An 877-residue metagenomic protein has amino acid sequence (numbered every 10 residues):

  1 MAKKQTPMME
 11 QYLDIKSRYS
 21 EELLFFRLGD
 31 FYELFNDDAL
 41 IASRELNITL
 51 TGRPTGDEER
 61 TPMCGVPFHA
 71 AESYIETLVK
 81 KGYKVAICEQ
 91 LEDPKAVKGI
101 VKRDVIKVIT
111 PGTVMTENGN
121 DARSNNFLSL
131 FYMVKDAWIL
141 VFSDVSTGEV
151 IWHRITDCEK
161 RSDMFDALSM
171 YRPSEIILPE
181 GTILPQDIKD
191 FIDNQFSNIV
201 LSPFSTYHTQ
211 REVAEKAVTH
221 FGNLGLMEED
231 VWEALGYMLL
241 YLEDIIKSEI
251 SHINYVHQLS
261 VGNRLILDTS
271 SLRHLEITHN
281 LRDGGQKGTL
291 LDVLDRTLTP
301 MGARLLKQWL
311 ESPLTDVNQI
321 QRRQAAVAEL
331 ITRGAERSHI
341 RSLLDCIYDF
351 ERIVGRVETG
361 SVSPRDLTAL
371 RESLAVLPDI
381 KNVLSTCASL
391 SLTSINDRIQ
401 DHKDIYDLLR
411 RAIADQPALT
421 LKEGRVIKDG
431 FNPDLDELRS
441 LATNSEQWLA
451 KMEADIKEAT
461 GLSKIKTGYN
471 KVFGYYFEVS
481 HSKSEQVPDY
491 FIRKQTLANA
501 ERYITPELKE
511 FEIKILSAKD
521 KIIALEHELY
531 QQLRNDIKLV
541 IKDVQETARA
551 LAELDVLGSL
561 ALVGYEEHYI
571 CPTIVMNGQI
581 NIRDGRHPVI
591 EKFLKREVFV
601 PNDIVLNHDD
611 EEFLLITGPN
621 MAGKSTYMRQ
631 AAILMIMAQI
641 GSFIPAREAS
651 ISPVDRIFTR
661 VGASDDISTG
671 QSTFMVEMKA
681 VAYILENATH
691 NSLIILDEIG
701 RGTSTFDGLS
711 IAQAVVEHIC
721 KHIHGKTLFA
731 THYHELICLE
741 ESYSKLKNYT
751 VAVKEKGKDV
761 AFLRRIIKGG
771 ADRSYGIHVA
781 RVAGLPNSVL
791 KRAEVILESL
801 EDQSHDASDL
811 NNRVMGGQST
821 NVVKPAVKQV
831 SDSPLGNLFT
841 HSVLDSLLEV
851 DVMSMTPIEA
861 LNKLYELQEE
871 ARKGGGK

Functional and structural regions predicted by a protein language model:
M1-E329, D345-E358, V362-A454, N581 (+1 more regions): Charged catalytic and DNA/RNA-contacting regions of genome-maintenance and nucleic-acid-processing enzymes
A2, E10-D14, E21, R534 (+3 more regions): Conserved phosphate-binding elements of NTP-dependent enzyme cores
N36-A39, E228, W232, L298-T299 (+5 more regions): ATPase nucleotide-binding head domains, primarily ABC-like/P-loop NTPase cores
C88, P111-N120, E249, A388-S391 (+6 more regions): Active-site phosphate-binding and catalytic loops of NTP-dependent enzymes
T206-A217, L265-I266, L281, E372-Q447 (+4 more regions): Amphipathic heptad-repeat alpha-helical coiled-coil/stalk segments that mediate oligomerization, filament/stalk
T359, S363, S373-V376, D429-G430 (+2 more regions): Charged, surface-exposed helical/loop "interaction arms" that form contiguous linear patches used for dimerization
L497, E501-N535: Extended, charged coiled-coil "arm/hinge" scaffolds of SMC/Rad50-like chromosome-maintenance ATPases and other large
L838-K877: C-terminal tails and terminal domains of large nucleic-acid-associated and other macromolecular-machine proteins
